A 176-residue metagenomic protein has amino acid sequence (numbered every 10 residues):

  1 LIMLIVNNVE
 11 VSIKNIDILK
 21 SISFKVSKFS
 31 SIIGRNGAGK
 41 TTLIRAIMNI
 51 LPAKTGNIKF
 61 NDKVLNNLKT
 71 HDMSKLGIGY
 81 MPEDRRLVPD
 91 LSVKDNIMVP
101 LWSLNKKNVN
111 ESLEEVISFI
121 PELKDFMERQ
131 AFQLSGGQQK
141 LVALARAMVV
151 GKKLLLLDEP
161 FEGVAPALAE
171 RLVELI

Functional and structural regions predicted by a protein language model:
L4-V6, D17-L19: Conserved structural motif at the start of ABC-family nucleotide-binding domains
K14, V93-E111, F119-E122: ABC-type ATPase nucleotide-binding domains, specifically the catalytic core motifs of the NBD
M48: Helix-to-loop junction immediately C-terminal to a conserved catalytic motif
G56-L65, L76, V109-L113: Conserved ABC transporter NBD signature motif
Q130-L134, Q138: Conserved ABC ATPase signature
L144: Hydrophobic anchor residue at the start of the ABC signature
M148-K153: A short, proline-enriched helix->beta-strand linker immediately N-terminal to the Walker B motif in ABC-type P-loop
E159-P160: Walker B catalytic motif
